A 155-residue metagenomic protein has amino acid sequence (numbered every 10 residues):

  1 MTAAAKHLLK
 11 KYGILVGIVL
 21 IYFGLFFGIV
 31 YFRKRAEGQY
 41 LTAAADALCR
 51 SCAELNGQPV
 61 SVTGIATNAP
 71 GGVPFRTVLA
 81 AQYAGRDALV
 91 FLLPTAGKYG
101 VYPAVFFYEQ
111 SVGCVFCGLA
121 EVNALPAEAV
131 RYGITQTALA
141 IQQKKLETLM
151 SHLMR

Functional and structural regions predicted by a protein language model:
T2-R155: Flexible, solvent-exposed loop/hinge segments and secondary-structure transition points
